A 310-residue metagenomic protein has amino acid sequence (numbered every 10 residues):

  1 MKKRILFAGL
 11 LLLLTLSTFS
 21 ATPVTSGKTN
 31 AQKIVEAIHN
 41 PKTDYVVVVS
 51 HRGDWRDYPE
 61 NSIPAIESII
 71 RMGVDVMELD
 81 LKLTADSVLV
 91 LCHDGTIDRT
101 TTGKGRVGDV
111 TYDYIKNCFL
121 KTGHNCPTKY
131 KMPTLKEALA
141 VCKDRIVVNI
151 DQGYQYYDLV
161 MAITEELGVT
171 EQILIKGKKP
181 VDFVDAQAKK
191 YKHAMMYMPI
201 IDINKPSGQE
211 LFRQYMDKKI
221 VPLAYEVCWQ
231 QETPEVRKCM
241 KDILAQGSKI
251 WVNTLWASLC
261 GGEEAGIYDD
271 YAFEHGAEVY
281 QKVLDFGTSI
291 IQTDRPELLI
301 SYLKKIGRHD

Functional and structural regions predicted by a protein language model:
M1-G27: Bacterial Sec-dependent N-terminal signal peptides
S20-D310: Phosphate-group recognition and catalysis centered on beta-loop-alpha active-site segments
